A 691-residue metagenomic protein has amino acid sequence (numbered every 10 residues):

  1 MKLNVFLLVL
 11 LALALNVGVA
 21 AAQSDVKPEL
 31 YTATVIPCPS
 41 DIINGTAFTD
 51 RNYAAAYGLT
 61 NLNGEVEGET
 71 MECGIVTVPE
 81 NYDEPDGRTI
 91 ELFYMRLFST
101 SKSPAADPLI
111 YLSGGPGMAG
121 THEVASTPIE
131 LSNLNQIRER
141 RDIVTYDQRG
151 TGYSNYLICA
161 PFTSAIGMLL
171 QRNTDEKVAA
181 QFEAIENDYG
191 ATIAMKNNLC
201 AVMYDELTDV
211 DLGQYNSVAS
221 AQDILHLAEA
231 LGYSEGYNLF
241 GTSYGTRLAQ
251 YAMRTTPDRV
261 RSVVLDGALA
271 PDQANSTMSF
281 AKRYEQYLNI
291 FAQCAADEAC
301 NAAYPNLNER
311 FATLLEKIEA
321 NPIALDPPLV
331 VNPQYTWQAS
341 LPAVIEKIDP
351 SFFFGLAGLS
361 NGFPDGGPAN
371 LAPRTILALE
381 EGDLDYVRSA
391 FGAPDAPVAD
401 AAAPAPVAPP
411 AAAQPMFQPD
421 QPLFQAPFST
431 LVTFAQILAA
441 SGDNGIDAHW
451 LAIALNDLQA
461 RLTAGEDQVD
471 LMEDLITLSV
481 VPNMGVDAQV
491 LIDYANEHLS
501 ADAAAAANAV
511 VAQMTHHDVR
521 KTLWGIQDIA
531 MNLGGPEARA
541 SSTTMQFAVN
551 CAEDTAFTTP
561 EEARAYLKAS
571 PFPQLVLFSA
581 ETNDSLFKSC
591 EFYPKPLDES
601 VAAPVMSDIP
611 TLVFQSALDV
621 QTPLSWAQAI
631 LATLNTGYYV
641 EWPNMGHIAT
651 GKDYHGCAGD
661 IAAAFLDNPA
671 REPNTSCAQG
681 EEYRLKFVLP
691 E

Functional and structural regions predicted by a protein language model:
M1-L7: Bacterial N-terminal signal peptides that target proteins for export
L7-N16: Bacterial N-terminal signal peptides
A22-A194, D209, H226, A230 (+5 more regions): Catalytic-loop region of hydrolases
G68, M95, P104-A105, I110 (+4 more regions): C-terminal subdomain of alpha/beta-hydrolase-fold enzymes, centered on the catalytic histidine and its supporting
P116, R149-G152, C200-Y204, L269-A270 (+1 more regions): Alpha/beta-hydrolase active-site loop signature
Q148-L212, S217, A221, E316 (+2 more regions): Accessory cap/linker subdomain of secreted extracellular hydrolases
A221-E235: Conserved acidic catalytic loop of the alpha/beta-hydrolase fold
Y233-S243: Alpha/beta-hydrolase fold nucleophile elbow
